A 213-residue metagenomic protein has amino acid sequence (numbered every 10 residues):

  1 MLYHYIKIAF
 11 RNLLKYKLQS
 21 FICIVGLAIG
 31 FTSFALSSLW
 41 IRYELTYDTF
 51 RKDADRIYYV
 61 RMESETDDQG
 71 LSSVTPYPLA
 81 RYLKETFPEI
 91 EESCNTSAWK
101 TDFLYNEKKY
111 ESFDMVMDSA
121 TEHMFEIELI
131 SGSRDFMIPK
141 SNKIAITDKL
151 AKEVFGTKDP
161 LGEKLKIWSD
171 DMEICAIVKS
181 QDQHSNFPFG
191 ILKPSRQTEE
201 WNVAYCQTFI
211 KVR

Functional and structural regions predicted by a protein language model:
M1-Y3: N-terminal hydrophobic targeting signals that begin at the initiator methionine
Y5-L14: A short amphipathic helical element positioned immediately N-terminal to and/or at the very start of a transmembrane
K15-Y43: Short, strongly hydrophobic transmembrane alpha-helices
S37-D102, A204-V212: Membrane-proximal extracellular/periplasmic loop immediately following the first transmembrane helix
M62-S72, N95-A120, E126-I144, D182-H184 (+1 more regions): Short acidic/polar micro-motifs at solvent-exposed secondary-structure junctions
D118-S131, I144-R213: Mid-to-C-terminal secondary-structure elements that act as membrane-proximal/extracytoplasmic interface segments
